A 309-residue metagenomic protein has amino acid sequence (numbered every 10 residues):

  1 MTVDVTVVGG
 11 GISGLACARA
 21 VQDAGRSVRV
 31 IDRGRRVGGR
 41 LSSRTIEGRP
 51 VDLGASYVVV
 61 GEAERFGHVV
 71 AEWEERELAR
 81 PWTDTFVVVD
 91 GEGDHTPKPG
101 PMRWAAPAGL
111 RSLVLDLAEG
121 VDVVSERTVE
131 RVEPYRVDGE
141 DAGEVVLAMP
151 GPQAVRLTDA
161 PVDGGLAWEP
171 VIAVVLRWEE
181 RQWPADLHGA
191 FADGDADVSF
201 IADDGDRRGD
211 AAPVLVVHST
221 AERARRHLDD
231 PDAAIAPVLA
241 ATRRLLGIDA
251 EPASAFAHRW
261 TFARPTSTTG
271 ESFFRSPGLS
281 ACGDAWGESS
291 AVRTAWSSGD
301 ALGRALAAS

Functional and structural regions predicted by a protein language model:
V3-V30, G303: N-terminal Rossmann-like FAD-binding beta1-loop-alpha1 element of flavoenzymes
Q22-I46: Glycine-rich FAD pyrophosphate-binding loop
G38, T45-G48, A142-H188, I248-A250: Central helical "cap/lid" subdomain
S43-F86: N-terminal FAD cofactor-binding segment of flavoenzymes
Y57-R65, W82-D116, L228-A234: Short beta-strand to alpha-helix junction loop
S125-R136: A conserved short coil-to-beta-strand element within the FAD-binding core of flavoproteins
E180, H188-H227, P237-L246: Active-site substrate-recognition segment that forms the wall of the catalytic cavity or substrate channel
A236, A241-S280, G287: Flavin (FAD/FMN) cofactor-binding core of flavoprotein oxidoreductases
